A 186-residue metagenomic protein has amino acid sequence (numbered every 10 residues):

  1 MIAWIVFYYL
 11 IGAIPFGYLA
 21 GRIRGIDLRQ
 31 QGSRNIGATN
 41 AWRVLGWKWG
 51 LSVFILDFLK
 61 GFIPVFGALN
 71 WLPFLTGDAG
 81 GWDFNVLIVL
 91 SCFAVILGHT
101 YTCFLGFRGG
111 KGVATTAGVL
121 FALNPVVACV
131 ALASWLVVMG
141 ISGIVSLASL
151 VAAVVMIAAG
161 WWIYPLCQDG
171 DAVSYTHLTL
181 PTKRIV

Functional and structural regions predicted by a protein language model:
M1-I23: N-terminal signal-anchor transmembrane alpha helix
W4, W49-I55, L59-F104, L123-V127 (+2 more regions): Nucleotide and nucleotide-moiety/phosphate-recognizing core
Y8-A13, A94-H99, W135-M139, G160 (+1 more regions): Alpha-helical transmembrane segments of multi-pass membrane proteins
Y18-G50: Cytosolic, membrane-interface loops and tails of multi-pass inner-membrane proteins
W42-G46, A68, G112-S142, V155-Y164: Interfacial segments of multi-pass membrane proteins
L105-R108, V137-V151: Membrane-helix interface "capping/anchor" motifs
C129, V145-A153, G170-Y175: Loop-to-transmembrane alpha-helix initiation sites
T176-T182: Conserved small/polar residues in nucleotide/adenosyl-binding loops
